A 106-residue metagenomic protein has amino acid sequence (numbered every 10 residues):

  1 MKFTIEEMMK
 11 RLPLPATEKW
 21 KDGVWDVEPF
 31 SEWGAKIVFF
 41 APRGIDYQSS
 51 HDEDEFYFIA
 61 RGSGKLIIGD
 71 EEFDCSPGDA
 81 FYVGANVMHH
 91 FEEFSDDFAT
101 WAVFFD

Functional and structural regions predicted by a protein language model:
M1-F39, G44-Q48: A short, N-terminal "cap"/entry segment at the start of jelly-roll beta-barrel domains of the cupin/DSBH fold
S31, I67-E71, F94: Short strand-coil-strand connectors
I37-F39, F58, E93: Conserved hydrophobic "DFG−1" position in protein kinase catalytic cores
S50-D52, F94-S95: Short glycine/proline-enriched turns and hinge-like loops at secondary-structure junctions
H51-L66: Short, conserved beta-strand element in jelly-roll/cupin
D70-A85: Short acidic-glycine-tyrosine-enriched beta hairpin
A85-D106: Ligand-binding loop in jelly-roll beta-barrel domains
